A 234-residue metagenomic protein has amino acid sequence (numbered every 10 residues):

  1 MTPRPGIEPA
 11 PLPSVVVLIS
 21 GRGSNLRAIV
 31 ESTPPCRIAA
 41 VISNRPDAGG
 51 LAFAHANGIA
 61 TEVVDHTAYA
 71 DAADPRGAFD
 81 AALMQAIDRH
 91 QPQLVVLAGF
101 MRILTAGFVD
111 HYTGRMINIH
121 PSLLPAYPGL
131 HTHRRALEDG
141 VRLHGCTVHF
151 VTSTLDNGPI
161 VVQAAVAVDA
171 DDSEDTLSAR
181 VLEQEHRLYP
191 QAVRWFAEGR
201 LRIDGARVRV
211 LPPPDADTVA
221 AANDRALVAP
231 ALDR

Functional and structural regions predicted by a protein language model:
M1-R234: One-carbon transfer enzymes
